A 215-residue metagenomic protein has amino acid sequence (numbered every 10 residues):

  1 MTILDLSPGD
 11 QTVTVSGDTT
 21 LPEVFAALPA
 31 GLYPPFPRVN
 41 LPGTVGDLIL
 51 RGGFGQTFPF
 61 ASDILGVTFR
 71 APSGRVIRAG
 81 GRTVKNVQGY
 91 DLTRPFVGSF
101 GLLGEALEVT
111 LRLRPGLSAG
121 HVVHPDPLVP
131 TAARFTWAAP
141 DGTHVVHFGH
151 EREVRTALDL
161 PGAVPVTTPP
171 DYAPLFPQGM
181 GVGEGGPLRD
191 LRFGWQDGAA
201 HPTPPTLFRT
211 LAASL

Functional and structural regions predicted by a protein language model:
M1-L215: Noncatalytic alpha-helical scaffold of FAD-dependent oxidoreductases
